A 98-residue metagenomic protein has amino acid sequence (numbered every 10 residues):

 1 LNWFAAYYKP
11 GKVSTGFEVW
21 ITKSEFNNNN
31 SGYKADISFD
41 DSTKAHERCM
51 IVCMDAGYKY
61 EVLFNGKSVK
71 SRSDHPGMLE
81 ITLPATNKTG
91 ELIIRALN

Functional and structural regions predicted by a protein language model:
L1-D55: Carbohydrate-binding surface patches
L1-Y8, S73-N98: C-terminal beta-strand-rich structural cap/linker in extracellular carbohydrate-active enzymes
K34-D36, M50-I51, E61, E80 (+1 more regions): Beta-strand secondary-structure signal
K44-H46, S71, G90: Intrinsically disordered, low-complexity acidic/polar segments
V52-G66: Solvent-exposed beta-hairpin/edge-strand motifs
G66-R72: Surface-exposed loop/edge segments in extracytoplasmic proteins
